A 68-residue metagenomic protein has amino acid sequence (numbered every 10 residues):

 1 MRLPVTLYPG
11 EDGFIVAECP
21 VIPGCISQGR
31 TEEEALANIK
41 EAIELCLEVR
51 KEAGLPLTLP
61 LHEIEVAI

Functional and structural regions predicted by a protein language model:
M1-P4, A37-I68: Short, charged, surface-exposed hinge/linker loops at domain edges that act as mobile lids or interdomain connectors
Y8-I22: Short aromatic-glycine-(Arg/Gly/Cys) micro-motifs in beta-strand/loop hairpins
P23-E32: A short, exposed loop/beta-hairpin motif centered on an aromatic-Gly-Thr core
